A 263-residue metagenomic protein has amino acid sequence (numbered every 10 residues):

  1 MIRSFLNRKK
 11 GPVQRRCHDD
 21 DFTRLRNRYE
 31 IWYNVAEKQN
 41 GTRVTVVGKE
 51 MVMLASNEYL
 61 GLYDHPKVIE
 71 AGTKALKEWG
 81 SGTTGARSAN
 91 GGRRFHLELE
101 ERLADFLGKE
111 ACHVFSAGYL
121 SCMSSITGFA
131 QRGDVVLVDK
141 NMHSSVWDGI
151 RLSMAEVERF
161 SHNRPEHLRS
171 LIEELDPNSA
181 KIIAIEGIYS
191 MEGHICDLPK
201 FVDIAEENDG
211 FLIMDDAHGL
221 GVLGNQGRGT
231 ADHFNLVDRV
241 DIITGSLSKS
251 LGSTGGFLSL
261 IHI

Functional and structural regions predicted by a protein language model:
I2, R15, D19, T23-S81 (+1 more regions): N-terminal "arm"/small-domain region of PLP-dependent enzymes with the aminotransferase-like
E70, A75-A117: Conserved N-terminal alpha-helix of the aminotransferase class I/II PLP-enzyme fold
A117, L137-S153: Substrate-binding/gating loop at the entrance of the active-site cleft, primarily in PLP-dependent aminotransferase-like
S125-S144, P165: Conserved PLP-anchoring active-site segment centered on the Schiff-base-forming lysine
E158, H162-M214: Active-site phosphate-binding strand-loop segment of PLP-dependent enzymes
E207-D209, G229-L247: Conserved active-site segment immediately N-terminal to the catalytic lysine that forms the internal aldimine
I261-I263: Conserved small/polar residues in nucleotide/adenosyl-binding loops
